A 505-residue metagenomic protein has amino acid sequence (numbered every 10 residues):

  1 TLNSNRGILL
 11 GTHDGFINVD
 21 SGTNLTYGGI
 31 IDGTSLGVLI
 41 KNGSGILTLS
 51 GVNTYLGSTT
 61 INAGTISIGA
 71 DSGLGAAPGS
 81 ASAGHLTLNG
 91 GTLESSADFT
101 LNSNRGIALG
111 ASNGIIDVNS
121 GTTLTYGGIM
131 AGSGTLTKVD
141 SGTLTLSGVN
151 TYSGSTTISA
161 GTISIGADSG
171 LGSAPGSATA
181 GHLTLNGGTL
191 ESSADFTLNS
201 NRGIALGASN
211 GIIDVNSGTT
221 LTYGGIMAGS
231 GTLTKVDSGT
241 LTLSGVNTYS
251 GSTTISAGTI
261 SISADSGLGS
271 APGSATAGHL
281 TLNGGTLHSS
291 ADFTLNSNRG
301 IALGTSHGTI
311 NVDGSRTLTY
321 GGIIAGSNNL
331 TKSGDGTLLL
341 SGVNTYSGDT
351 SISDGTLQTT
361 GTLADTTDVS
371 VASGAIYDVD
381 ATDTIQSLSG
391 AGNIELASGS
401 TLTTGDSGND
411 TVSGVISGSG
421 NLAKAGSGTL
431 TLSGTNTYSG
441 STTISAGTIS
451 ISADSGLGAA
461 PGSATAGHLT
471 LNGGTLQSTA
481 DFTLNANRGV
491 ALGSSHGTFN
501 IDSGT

Functional and structural regions predicted by a protein language model:
T1-L25, D32-T48, L56-L124, A131-T145 (+7 more regions): Beta-strand repeat architectures
N53, N436: The conserved Walker
G245: Conserved "HGTGT" condensation-loop signature of ketosynthase/thiolase-family condensing enzymes that catalyze
